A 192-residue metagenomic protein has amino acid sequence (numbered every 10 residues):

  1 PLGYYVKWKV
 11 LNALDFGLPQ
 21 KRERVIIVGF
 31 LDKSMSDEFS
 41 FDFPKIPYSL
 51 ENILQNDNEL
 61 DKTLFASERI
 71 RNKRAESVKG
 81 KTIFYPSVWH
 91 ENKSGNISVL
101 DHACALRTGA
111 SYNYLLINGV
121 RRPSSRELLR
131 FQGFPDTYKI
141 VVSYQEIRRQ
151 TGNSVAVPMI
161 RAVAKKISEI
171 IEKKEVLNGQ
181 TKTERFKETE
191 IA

Functional and structural regions predicted by a protein language model:
P1-V99, L177, R185, I191: Class I S-adenosyl-L-methionine
F65-A192: C-terminal target-recognition/interaction regions appended to catalytic cores
